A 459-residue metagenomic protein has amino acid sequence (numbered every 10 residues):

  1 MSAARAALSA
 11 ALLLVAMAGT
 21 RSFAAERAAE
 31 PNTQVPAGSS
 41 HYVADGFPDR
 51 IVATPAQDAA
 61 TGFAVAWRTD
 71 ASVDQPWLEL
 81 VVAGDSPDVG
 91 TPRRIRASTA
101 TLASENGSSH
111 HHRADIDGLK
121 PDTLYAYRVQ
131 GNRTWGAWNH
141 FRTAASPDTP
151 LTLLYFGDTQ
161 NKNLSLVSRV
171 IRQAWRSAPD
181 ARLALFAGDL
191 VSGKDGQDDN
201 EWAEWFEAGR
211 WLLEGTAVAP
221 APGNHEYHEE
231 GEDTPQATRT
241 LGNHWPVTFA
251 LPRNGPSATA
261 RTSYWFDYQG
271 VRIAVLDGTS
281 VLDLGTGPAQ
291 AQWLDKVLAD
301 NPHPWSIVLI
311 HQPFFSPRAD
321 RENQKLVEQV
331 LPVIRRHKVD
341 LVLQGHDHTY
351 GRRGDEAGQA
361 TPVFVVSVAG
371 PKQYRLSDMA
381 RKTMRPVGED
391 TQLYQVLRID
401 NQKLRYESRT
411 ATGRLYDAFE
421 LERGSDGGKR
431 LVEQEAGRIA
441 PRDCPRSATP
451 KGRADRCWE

Functional and structural regions predicted by a protein language model:
M1-L8: Bacterial N-terminal signal peptides that target proteins for export
S9-A18: Bacterial N-terminal signal peptides
S22-Y155, Q160, R176-P179, D390 (+1 more regions): Acidic, histidine-bearing metal-coordination/catalytic regions of metal-dependent phosphoesterases
R113-D115, L124-H140, N200-P302, Q329-V330 (+4 more regions): Extended active-site neighborhood of metal-dependent phosphoesterases/phosphodiesterases
N132, F156-N161, G188-L190, N224-H225 (+4 more regions): Active-site metal-binding loops of divalent metal-dependent hydrolases
P150-Q160, G270-S280, I307-H311, P362-V368 (+1 more regions): Active-site-proximal beta-strand elements of phosphoester/diester hydrolases
L151-A221, E226-Y227: Conserved, compact domain cores that house catalytic/ligand-binding motifs in diverse enzymes and effector modules
A187-V191, N301-R318: Short acidic, glycine-rich surface-loop motifs adjacent to enzyme active sites
